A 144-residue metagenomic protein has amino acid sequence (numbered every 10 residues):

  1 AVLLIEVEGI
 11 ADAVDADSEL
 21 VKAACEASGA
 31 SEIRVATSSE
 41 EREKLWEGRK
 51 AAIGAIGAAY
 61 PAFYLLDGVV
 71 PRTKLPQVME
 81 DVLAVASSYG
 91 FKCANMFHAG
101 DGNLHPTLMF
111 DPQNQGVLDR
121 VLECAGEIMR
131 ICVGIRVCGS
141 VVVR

Functional and structural regions predicted by a protein language model:
A1-R144: Noncatalytic alpha-helical scaffold of FAD-dependent oxidoreductases
